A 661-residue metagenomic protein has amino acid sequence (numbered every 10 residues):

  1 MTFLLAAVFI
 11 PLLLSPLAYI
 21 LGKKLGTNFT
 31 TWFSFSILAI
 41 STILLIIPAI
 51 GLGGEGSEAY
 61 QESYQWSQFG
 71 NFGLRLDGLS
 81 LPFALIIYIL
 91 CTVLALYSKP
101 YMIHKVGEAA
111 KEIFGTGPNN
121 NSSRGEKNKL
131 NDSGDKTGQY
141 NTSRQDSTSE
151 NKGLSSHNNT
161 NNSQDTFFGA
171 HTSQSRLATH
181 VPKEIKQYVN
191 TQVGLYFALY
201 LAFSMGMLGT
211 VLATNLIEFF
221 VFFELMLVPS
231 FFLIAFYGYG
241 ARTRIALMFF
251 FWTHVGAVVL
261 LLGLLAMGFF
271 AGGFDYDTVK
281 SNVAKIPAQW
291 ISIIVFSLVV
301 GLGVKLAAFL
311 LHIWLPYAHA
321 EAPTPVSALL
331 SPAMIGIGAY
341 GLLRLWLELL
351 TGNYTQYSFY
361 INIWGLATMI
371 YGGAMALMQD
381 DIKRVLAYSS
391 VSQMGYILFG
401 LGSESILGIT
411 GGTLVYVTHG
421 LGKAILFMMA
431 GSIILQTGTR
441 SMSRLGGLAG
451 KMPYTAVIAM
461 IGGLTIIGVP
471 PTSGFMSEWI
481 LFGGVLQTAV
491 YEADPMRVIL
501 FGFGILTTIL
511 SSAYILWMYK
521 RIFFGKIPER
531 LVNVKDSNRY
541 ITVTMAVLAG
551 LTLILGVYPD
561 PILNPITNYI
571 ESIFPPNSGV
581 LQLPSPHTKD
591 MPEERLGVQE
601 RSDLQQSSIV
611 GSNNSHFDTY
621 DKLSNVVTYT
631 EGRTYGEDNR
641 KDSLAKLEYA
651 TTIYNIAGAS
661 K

Functional and structural regions predicted by a protein language model:
M1-F3, L17-N121, G125-D132, K136 (+6 more regions): Transmembrane helix-loop-helix hairpins at membrane boundaries of multipass inner-membrane proteins
A6-I20, I37-P48, I87-Y101, F203-S204 (+4 more regions): Central hydrophobic cores of alpha-helical transmembrane segments in multi-pass inner-membrane proteins across all
T27-L38, R244-H254, M452-V457, R539-A546: Alpha-helical transmembrane segments and their helix-start/interface "positive-inside/aromatic belt" motifs in integral
F35-A49, H254-L262, A459-P470, I509 (+1 more regions): Hydrophobic alpha-helical membrane-insertion segments
E58-G78, H180, T488-M496, L583-P586 (+3 more regions): Interfacial loop/helix-cap signal at membrane boundaries in integral membrane proteins
L96-M102, Q187-V189, G194-F219, S230-R521: Hydrophobic transmembrane alpha-helices and their helix-loop junctions in integral membrane proteins
T116-P118, R124-S175, H180, P561-K661: Low-complexity, proline/glycine-enriched hydrophobic segments characteristic of transmembrane helices
A322, M452-T455, S512-P584, A657-K661: Cytoplasmic/organellar membrane-interface segments at the starts of transmembrane helices in multi-pass inner-membrane
